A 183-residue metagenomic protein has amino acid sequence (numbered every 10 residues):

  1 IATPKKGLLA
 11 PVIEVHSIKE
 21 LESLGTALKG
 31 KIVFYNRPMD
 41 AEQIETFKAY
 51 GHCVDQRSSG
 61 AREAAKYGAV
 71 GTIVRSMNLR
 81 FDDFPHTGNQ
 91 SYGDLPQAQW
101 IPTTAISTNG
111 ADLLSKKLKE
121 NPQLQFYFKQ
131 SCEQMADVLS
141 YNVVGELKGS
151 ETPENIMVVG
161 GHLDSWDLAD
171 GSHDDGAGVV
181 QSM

Functional and structural regions predicted by a protein language model:
I1-P102, D174: Extracellular/luminal Protease-associated
I1-T26, Y92-S172: Soluble metallo-hydrolase cores and metallopeptidase-like ectodomains found primarily in the secretory/periplasmic
S59, R80, L139-N142, S165-M183: Acidic/histidine-rich catalytic neighborhood of metal-dependent amide-processing enzymes
